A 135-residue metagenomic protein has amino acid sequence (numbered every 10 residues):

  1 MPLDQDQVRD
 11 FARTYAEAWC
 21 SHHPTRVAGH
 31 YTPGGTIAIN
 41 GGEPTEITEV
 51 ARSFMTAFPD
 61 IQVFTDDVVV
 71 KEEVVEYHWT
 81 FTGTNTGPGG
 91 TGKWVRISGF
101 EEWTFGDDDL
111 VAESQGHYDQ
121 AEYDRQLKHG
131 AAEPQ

Functional and structural regions predicted by a protein language model:
M1-Q135: C-terminal and inter-domain tail/linker signature
